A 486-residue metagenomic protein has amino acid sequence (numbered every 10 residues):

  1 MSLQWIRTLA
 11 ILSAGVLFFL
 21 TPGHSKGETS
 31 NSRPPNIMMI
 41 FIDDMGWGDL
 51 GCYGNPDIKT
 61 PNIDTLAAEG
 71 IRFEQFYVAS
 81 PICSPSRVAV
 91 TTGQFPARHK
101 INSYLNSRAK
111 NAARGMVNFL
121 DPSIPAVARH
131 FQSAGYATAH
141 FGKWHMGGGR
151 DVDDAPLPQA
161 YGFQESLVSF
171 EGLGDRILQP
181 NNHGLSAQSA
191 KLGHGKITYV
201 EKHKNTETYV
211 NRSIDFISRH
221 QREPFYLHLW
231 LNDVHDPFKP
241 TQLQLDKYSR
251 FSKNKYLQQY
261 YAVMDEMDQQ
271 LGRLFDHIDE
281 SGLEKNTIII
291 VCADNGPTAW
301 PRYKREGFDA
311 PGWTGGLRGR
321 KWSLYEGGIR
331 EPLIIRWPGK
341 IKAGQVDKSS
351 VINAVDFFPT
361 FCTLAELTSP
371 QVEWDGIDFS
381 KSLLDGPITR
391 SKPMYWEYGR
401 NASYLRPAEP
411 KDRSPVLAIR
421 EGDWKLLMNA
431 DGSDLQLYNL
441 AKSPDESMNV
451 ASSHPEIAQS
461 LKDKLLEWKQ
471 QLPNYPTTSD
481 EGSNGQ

Functional and structural regions predicted by a protein language model:
M1-W5: N-terminal secretory signal peptides that target proteins for export/translocation
L9, A14-F18, H24-Q436, P444-G485: Formylglycine-dependent sulfatase
